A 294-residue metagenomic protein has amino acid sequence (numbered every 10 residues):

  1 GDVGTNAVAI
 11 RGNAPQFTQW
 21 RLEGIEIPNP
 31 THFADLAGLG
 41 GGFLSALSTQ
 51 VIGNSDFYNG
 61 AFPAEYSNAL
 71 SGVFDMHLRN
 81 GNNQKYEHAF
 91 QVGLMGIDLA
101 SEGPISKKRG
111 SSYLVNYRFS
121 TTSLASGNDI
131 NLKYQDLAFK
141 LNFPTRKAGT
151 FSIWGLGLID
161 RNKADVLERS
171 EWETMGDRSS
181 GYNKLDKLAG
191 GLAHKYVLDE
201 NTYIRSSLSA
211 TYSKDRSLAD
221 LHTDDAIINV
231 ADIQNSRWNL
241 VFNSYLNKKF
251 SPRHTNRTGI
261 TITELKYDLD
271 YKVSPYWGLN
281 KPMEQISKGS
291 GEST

Functional and structural regions predicted by a protein language model:
G1-F62, V73-R79: Periplasmic N-terminal accessory/gating domains of Gram-negative outer-membrane beta-barrel systems
T5, G42, I52, A69-S71 (+8 more regions): Transmembrane beta-barrel architecture of outer-membrane proteins
P15, I25-I27, R79, M95 (+4 more regions): Structural signature of outer-membrane beta-barrel domains
F17, Q50, N83-K85, G96 (+4 more regions): Strand-connecting loop/turn motifs
T31-A34, L124-N128, D165-L167, S217-D224 (+1 more regions): Short acidic, glycine/proline-rich loop/turn micro-motifs
L36-G41, F57-Y58, N82-Q84, T122-A125 (+5 more regions): Extracytoplasmic loops and strand-loop junctions of Gram-negative outer membrane beta-barrel proteins
N54-P63, S71-R79, Y86-P144, S152-L156: Predominantly transmembrane beta-strands of Gram-negative outer membrane beta-barrel pores used for transport
N142-D160, G181-T294: Face-selective signature of the C-terminal outer-membrane beta-barrel domain
